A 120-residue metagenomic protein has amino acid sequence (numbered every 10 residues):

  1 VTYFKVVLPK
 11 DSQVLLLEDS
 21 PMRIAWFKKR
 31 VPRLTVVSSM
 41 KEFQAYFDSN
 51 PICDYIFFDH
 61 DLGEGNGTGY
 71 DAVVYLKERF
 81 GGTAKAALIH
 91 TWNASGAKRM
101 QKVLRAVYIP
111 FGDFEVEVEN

Functional and structural regions predicted by a protein language model:
V1-N120: Catalytic phosphate/metal-binding cores of nucleic-acid and nucleotide-processing enzymes, i.e., regions that mediate
